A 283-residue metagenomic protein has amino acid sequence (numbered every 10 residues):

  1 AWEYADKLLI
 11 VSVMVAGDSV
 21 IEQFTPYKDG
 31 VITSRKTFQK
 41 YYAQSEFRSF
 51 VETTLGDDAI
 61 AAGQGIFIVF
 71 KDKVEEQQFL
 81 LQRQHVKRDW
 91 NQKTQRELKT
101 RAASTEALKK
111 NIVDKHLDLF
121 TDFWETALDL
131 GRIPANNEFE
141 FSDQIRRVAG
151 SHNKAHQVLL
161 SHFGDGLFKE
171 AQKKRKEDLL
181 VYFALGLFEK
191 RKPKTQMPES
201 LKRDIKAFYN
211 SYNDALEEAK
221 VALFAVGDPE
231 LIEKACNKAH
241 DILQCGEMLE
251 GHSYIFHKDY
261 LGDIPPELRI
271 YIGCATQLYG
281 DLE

Functional and structural regions predicted by a protein language model:
A1-L9: A short glycine-rich, Lys/Arg-flanked "PGG" loop and its adjoining helix->strand segment in the class I
W2-E3, I21-F24, S49: Class I S-adenosyl-L-methionine-dependent methyltransferase catalytic core
I10-I32: Conserved class I S-adenosyl-L-methionine
R35-L55: Short alpha-helix
S49, E75-Q77, L81-E283: Functional cation/ligand-contacting sites centered on basic and imidazole/sulfhydryl donors
G56-F67: Conserved S-adenosyl-L-methionine
I68-E76: Conserved beta strand-loop-helix elements of the APE1-like EEP
